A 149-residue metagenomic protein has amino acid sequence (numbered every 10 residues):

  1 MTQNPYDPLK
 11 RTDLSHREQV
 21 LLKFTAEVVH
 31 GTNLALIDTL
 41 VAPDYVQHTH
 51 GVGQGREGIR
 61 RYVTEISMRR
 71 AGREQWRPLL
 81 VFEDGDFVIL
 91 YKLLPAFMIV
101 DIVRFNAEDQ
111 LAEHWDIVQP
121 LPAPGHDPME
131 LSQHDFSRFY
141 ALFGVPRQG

Functional and structural regions predicted by a protein language model:
M1-G149: C-terminal and inter-domain tail/linker signature
